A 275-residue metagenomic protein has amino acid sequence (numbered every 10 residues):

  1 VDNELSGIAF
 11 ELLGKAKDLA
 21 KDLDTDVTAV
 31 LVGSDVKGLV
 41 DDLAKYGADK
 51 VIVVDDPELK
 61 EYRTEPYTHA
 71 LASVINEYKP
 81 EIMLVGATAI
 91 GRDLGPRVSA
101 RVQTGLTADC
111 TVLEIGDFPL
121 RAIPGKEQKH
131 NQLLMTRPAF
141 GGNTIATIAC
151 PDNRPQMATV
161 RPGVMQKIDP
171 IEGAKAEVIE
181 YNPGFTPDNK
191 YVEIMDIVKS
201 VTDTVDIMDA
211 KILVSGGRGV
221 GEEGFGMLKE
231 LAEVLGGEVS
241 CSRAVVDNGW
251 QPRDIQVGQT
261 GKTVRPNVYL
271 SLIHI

Functional and structural regions predicted by a protein language model:
V1-L272: N-terminal glycine-rich FAD/FM-binding segment characteristic of electron-transfer flavoproteins
I275: Conserved adenylation A10 loop of the ANL superfamily
